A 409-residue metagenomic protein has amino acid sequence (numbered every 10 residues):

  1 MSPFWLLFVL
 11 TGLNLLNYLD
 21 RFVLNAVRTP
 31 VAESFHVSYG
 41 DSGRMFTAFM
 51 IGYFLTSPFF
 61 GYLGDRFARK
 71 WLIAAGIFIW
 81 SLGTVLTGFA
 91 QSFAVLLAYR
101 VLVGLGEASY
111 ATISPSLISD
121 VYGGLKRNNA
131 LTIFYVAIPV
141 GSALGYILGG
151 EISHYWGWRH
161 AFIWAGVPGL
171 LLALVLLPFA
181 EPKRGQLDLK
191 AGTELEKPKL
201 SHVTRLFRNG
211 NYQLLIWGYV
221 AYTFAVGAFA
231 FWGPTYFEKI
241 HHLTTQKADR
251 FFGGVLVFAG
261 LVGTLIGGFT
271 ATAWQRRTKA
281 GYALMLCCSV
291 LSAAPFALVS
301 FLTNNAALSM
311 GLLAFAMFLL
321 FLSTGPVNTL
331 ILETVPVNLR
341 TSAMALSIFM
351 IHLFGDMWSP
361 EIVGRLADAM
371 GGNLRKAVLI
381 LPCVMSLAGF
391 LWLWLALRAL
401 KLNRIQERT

Functional and structural regions predicted by a protein language model:
L24-N25, G210-T264, L320-T324, N328 (+1 more regions): Extracytoplasmic gate region of multi-pass secondary transporters
H36, A68, F89-V95, G106 (+2 more regions): Helix-breaking motifs and short loop linkers at transmembrane-helix boundaries and internal kinks in secondary membrane
L55-Q91: Conserved MFS/SLC helix-loop-helix module at the cytosolic interface between two early adjacent transmembrane helices
W71-V85, Y282-A297: Structural signature of the two symmetry-related core transmembrane helices
Y99-P139: Cytoplasmic helix-loop-helix junction between adjacent transmembrane helices in 12-TM secondary transporters
F134-E181: Helix-loop-helix hairpin linking two adjacent transmembrane segments in secondary transporters
H154-V167, T244, G281-L284, R365-M385: A membrane-interface helix-boundary motif in multi-pass transporters
K183-I216, I240: Juxtamembrane intracellular "pre-TM" segments in multi-pass secondary transporters
